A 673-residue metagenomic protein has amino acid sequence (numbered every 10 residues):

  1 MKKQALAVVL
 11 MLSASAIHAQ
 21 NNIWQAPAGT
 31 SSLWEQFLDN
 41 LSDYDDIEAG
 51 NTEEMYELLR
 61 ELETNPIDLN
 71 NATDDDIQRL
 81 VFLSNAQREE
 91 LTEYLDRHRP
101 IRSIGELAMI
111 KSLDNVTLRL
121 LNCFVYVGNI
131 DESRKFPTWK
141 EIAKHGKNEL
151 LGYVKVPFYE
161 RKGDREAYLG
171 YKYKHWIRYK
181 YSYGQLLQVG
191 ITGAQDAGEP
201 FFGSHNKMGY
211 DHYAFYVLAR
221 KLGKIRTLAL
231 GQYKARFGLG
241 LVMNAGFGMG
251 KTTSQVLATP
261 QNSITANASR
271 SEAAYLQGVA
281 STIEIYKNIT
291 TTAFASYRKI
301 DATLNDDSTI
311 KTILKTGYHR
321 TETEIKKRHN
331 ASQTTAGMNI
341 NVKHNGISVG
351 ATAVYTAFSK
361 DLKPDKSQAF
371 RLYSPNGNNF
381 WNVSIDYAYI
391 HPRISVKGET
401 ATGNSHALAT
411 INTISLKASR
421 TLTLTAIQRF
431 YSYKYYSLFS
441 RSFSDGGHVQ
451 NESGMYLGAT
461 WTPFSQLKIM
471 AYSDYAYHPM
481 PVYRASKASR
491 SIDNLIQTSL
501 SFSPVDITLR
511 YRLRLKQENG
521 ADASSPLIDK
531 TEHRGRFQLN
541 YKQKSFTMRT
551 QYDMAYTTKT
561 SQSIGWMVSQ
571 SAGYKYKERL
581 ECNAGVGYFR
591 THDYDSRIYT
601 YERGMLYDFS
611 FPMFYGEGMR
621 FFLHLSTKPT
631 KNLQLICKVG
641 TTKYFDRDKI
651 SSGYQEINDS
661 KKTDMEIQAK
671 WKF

Functional and structural regions predicted by a protein language model:
M1-Q25, F673: Bacterial Sec-dependent N-terminal signal peptides
Q20-E63: Long, low-complexity intrinsically disordered regulatory regions enriched in P/S/T/G and acidic residues that serve as
D45-R60, E89, R97-P100, A108-K144 (+2 more regions): Alpha-helical interaction/regulatory segments in DNA maintenance proteins
T52-I104, L121-Y126, Q195, E199-F201: Amphipathic, charged-and-aliphatic alpha-helical interface segments that function as noncatalytic docking
T138-R165, Y181, Q185-I191, L228 (+3 more regions): Transmembrane beta-strand segments of Gram-negative outer membrane beta-barrel proteins
Y168-K172, L276, H329-P364, L372-F673: Exposed, low-structure sequence patches enriched in small/polar residues
A194-H212, T265-E272, K326-H329, A401-G403 (+1 more regions): Outer-membrane beta-barrel proteins
M208-D301, L416, T421-S437, Y576-Y594: Outer membrane beta-barrel
